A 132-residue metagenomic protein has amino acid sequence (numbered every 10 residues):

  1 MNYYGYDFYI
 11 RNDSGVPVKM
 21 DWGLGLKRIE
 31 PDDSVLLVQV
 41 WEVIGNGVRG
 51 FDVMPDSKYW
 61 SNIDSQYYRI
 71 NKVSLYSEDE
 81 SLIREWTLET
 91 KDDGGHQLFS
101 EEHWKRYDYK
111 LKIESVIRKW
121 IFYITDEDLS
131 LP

Functional and structural regions predicted by a protein language model:
M1-Y9, K19-P132: Intrinsically disordered, low-complexity segments enriched in small/polar residues
R11-G15: Short solvent-exposed strand-capping/beta-turn motif centered on an Asx-Ser/Thr pair
